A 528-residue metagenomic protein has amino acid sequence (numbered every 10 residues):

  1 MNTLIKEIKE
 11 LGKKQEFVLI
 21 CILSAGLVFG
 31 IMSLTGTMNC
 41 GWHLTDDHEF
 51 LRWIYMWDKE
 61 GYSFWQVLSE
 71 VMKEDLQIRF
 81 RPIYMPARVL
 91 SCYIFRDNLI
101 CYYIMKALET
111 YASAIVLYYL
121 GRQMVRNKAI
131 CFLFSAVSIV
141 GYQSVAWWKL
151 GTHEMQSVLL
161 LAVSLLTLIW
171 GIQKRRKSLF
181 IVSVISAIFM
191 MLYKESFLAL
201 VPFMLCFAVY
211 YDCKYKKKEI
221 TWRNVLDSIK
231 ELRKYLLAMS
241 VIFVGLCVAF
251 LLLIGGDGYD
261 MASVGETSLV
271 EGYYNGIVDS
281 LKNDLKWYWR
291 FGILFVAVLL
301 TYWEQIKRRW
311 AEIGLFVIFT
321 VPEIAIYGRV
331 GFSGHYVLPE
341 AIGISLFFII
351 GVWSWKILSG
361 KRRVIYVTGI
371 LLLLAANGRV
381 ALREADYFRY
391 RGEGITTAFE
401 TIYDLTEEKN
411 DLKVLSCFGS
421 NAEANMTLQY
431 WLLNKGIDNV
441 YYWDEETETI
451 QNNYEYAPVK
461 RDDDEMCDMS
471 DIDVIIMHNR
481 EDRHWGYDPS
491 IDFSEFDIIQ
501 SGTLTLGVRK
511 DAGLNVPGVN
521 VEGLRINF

Functional and structural regions predicted by a protein language model:
P82, L99, Y103, S113 (+4 more regions): Aromatic- and kink-enriched transmembrane "portal" helix at the membrane-lumen/periplasm boundary that abuts
I104-K128, V163-T167, T301: Transmembrane-helix motifs of polytopic, lipid-linked glycan transferases
A162-F180, M190: Membrane-interface transmembrane helices that cradle and orient dolichyl/undecaprenyl
K234-V241, Q305-E312, L346, V352-A381: Signature aromatic-anchored transmembrane alpha helix within multi-pass, membrane-resident enzymes that catalyze glycan
K286-R309, V317-T320: Hydrophobic, aromatic-rich transmembrane alpha-helices and their immediate juxtamembrane boundary segments
R329-S359: Hydrophobic/aromatic-rich transmembrane helices and adjacent perimembrane loops
L373-G436, T505-F528: Membrane-embedded, lumen/periplasm-facing catalytic core of multi-pass transferases that use lipid-linked donors
C467-F528: Aromatic/acidic, Gly/Pro-rich catalytic loop(s) in extracytoplasmic/lumenal soluble domains of multi-pass membrane
